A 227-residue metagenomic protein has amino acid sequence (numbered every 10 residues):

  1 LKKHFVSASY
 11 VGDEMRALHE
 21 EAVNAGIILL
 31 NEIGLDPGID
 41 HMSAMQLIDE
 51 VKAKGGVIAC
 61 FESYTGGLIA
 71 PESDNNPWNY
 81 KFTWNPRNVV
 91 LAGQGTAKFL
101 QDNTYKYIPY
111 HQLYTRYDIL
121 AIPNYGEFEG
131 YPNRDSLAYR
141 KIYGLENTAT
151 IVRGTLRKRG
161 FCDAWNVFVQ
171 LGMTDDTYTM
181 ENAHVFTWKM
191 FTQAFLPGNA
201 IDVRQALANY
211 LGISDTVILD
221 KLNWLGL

Functional and structural regions predicted by a protein language model:
L1-A8: Rossmann-fold NAD(P) dinucleotide-binding segment
K3, I27, G56-A59: A structural micro-motif
A8-N31: Rossmann-fold NAD(P)-binding glycine/threonine-rich loop
G12-A17, L35-D40, L68-A70: Short gly/pro/ser/thr-enriched loop/turn and capping motifs at secondary-structure boundaries
V23-A25, I48-D49, Y80: Short, hinge-like loop/turn segments at secondary-structure boundaries
H41-I58: Oxidoreductase and adenylate-handling cofactor-binding alpha/beta cores
A53-L227: C-terminal catalytic/substrate-binding lobe primarily of soluble NAD(P)-dependent oxidoreductases
